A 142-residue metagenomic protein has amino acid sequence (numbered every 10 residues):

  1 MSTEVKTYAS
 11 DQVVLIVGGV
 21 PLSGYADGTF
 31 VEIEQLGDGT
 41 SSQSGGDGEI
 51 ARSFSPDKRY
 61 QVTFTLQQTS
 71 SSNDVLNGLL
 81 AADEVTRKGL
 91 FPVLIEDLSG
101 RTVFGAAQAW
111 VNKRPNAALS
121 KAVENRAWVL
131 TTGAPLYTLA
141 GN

Functional and structural regions predicted by a protein language model:
S2-Q68, R101, Q108-A127, Y137: Solvent-exposed edge beta-strands and adjacent loop segments that serve as assembly or binding interfaces
K58-Y60, F64-E84: Short, conserved turn/kink motifs that form compact alpha/beta structural patches or helix kinks used as
L76-G105: Short, acidic/charged, Gly/Pro-enriched secondary-structure junctions
L130-A134: Short, structured patches in soluble enzyme cores that scaffold and shape functional sites
L139-N142: Short acidic DE-rich linear segments
